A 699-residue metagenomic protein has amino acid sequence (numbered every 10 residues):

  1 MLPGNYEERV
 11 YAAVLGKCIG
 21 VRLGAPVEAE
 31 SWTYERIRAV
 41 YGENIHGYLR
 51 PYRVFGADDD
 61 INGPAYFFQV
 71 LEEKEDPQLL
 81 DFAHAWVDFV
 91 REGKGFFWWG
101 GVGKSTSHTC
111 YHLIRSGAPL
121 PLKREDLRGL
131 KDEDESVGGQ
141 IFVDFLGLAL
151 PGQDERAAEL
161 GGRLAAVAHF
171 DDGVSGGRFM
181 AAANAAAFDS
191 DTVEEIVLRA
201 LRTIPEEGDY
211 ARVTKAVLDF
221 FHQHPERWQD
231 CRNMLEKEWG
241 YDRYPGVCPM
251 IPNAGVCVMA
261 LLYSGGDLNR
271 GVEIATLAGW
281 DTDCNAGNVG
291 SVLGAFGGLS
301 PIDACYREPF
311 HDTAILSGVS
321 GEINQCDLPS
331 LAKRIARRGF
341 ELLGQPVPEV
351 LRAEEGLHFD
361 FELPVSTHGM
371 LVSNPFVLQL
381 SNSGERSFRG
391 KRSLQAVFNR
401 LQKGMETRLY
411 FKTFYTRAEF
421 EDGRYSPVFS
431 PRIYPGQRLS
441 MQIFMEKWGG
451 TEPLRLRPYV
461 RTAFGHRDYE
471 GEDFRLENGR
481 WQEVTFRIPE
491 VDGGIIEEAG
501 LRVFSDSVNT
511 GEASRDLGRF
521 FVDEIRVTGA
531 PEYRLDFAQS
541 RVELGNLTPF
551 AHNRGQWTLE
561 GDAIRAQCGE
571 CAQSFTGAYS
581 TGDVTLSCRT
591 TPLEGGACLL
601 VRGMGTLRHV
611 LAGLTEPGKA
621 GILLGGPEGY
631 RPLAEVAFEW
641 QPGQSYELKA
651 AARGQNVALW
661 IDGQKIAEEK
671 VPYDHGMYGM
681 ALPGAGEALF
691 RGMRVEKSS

Functional and structural regions predicted by a protein language model:
I19, L23, E30, Y34-Y41 (+2 more regions): Catalytic phosphate/nucleotide-handling subdomain of diverse soluble enzymes
Y111-D134, V143-Q153, G162-V167, A181-G279: Accessory "access/gating" subregions that flank catalytic or transport cores
V319, L343-R389, A513-Q556: Extracellular carbohydrate-recognition regions
F361, F414-L454, V484-I488, I525 (+3 more regions): Extra-cytoplasmic beta-strand recognition segments
N382-E421, A551-Q573, A620-G621: Short carbohydrate-recognition loop motifs
L439-M441, E483-I525, E647-A651, W660-A667 (+1 more regions): Extracellular beta-strand ligand-recognition surfaces/modules
A463-E497, F638-S645: Extracellular carbohydrate recognition and processing domains and analogous Trp-centered ligand-binding platforms
Q567-L624: Secretory/extracellular carbohydrate-interaction modules and structurally similar beta-sandwich "look-alikes"
